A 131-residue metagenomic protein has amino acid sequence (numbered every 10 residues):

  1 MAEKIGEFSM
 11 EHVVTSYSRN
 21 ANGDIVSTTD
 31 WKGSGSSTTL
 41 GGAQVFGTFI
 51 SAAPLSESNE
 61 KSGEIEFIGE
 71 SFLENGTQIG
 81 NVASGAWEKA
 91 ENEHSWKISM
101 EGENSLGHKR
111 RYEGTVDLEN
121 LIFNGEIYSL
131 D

Functional and structural regions predicted by a protein language model:
M1-D131: Beta-strand-enriched cores of mature, soluble protein domains
